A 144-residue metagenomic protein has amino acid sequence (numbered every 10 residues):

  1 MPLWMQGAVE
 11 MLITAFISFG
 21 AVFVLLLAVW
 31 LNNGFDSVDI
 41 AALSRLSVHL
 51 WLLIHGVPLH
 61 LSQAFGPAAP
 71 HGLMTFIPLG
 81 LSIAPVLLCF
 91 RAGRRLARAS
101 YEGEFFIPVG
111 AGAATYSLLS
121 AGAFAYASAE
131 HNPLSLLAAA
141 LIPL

Functional and structural regions predicted by a protein language model:
M1-V9, A84-V109: Cytoplasmic juxtamembrane regions at transmembrane-helix boundaries
L3-A84, Y126-A127: Long, glycine/tryptophan/cysteine-rich extracytoplasmic
V22, I83, L87-F90, S117-S120: Alpha-helical transmembrane segments
V29, R94, T115: Residue-level marker of positions within ordered structural domains that often coincide with functionally constrained
W51, G80, L88, G112-S117: Aromatic-residue detector
G80-L87, L141-L144: Hydrophobic cores of alpha-helical transmembrane segments in multi-pass inner/ER membrane proteins, independent
A99-L144: Membrane-interface helix-loop-helix junctions at boundaries between adjacent transmembrane segments
